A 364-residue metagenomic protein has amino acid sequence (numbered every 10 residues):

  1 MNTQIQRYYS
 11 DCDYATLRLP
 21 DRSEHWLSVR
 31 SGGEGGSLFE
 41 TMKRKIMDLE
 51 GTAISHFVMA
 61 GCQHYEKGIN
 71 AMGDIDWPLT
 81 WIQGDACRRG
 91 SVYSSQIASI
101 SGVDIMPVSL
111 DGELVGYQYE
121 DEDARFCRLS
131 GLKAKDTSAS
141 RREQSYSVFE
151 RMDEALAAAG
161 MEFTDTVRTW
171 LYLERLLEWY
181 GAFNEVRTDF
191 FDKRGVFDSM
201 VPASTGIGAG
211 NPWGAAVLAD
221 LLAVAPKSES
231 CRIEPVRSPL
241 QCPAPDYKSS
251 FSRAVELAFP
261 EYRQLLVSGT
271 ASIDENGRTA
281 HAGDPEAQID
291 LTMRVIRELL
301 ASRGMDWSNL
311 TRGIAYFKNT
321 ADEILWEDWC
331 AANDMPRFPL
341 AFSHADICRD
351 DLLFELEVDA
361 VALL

Functional and structural regions predicted by a protein language model:
M1-L364: Short, polar/acidic, helix-capping and beta-turn segments at strand->helix junctions that line the mouths
